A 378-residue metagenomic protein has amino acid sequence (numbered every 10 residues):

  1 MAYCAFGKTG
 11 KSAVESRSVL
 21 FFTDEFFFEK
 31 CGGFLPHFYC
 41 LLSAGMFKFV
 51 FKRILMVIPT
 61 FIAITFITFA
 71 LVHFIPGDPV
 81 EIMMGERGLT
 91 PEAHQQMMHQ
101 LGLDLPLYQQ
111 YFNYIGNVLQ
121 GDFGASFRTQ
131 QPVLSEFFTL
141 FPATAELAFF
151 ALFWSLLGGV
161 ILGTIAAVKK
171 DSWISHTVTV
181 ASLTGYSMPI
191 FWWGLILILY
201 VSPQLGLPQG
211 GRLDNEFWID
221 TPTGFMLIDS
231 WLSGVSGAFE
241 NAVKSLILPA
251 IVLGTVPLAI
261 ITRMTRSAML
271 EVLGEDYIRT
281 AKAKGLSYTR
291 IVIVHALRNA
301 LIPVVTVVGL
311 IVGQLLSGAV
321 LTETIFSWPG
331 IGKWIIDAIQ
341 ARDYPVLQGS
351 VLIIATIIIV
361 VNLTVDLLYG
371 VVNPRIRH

Functional and structural regions predicted by a protein language model:
A2-C4, K8-R17, F26-V57, K170-W173 (+1 more regions): Transmembrane alpha-helical segments of polytopic membrane transport and secretion proteins
L41-F47, D104, Y108, D122-L134 (+3 more regions): Short, membrane-interfacial amphipathic segments enriched in basic
F47-K48, F141-I174, I190, D220-H378: Alpha-helical transmembrane segments of integral membrane proteins, especially multi-pass inner/plasma-membrane
I54, A93, M97, L107-F123 (+9 more regions): Hydrophobic alpha-helical segments of integral membrane proteins, encompassing both true transmembrane helices
V57, R87-G88, L156, L183 (+4 more regions): Residue-level recognition of pore/gate-forming positions within transmembrane alpha-helices of multi-pass
T60-Q109, V201-A238: Hydrophobic alpha-helical transmembrane segments of membrane transport/permease proteins and related membrane-embedded
D104-V160: An internal, D/E-rich "acidic patch" concept
L157, I161-I165, D171-P222: Hydrophobic alpha-helical segments embedded in or immediately adjacent to the lipid bilayer of multipass inner-membrane
